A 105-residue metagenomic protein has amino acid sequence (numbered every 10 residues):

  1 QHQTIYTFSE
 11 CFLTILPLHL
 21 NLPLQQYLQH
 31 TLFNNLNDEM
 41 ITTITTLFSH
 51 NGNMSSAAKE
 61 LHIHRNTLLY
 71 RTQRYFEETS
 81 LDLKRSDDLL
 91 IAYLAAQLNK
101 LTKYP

Functional and structural regions predicted by a protein language model:
Q1-P105: Cytosolic nucleotide-utilizing catalytic cores of signal-transduction proteins
